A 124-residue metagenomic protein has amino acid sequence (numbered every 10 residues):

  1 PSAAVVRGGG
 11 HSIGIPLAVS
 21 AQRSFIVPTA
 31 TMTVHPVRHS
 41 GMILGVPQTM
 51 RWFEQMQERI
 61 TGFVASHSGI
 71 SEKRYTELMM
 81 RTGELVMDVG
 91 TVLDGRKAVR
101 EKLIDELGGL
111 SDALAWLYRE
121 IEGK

Functional and structural regions predicted by a protein language model:
P1-I15, V19-K124: N-terminal organellar transit peptides
